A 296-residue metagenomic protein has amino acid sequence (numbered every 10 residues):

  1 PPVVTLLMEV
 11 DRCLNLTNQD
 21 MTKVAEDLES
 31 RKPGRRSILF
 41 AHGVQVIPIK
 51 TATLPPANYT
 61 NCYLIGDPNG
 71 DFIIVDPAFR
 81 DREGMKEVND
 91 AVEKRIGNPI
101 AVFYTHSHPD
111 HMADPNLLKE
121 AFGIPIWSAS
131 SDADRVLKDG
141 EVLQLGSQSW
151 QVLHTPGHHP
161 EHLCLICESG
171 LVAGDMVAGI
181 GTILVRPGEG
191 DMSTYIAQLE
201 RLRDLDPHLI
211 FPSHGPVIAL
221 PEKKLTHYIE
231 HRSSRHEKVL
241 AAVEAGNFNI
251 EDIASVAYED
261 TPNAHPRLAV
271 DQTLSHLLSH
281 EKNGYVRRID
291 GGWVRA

Functional and structural regions predicted by a protein language model:
P1-I49: Nudix hydrolase/Nudix homology domain
L7, I65, H214, V239 (+1 more regions): Residue-level signal for inorganic ion chemistry
V44-E93, C164-G179: Conserved beta-strand hairpin/beta-sheet module of binuclear metal-dependent hydrolase folds, prominently
D71-I74, F79-R82, S149-H154, H159-A241: Metallo-beta-lactamase
R82-W127: Active-site metal-binding motif and surrounding structural segment of the metallo-beta-lactamase
A101, T105-H111, H158, H214 (+2 more regions): Histidine-centered divalent metal-coordination motifs
S131, E141, Q148, S169-G170: Well-ordered beta-strand scaffold positions
A241-A296: C-terminal regulatory/interaction regions
